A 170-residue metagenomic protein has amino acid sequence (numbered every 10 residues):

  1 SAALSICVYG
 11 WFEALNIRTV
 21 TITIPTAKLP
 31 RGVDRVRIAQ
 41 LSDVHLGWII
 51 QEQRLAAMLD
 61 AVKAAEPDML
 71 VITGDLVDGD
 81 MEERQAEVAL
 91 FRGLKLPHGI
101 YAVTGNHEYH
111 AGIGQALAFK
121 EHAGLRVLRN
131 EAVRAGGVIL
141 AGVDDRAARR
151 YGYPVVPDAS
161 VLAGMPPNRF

Functional and structural regions predicted by a protein language model:
S1-L15: Non-catalytic terminal accessory segments
I6, I22, V138: A broad, low-specificity signal marking well-ordered, structured residues that form hydrophobic/aromatic
N16-K28: Alpha-helical transmembrane signal-anchor/signal-peptide segments
L29-F170: Soluble catalytic domains of enzymes that build or remodel membrane lipids, polysaccharides, and related
